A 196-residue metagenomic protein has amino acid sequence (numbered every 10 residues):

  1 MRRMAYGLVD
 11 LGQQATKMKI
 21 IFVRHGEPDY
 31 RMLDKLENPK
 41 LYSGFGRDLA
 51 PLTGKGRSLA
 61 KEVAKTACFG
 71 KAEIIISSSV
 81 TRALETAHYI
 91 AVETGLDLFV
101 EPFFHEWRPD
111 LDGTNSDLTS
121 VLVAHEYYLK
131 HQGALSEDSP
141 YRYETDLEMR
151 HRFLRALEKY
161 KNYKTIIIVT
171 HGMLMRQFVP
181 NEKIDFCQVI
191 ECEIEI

Functional and structural regions predicted by a protein language model:
R2-R3: Basic polycationic patches enriched in arginine
Y6-I20, V63-T66, F99-V121, N162 (+1 more regions): Acidic, low-complexity terminal tails and accessory targeting/binding regions of phosphate-metabolizing enzymes
L11, K19-V100, Q188: Active-site-proximal alpha-helix that buttresses catalytic centers in soluble enzyme cores
H25, F103, H171: Cofactor-binding loop segments of dinucleotide-utilizing enzymes, especially the Rossmann-like FAD- and NAD(P)+-binding
D29, A83-L84, W107, L174-R176: Short, active-site-adjacent cap segments at secondary-structure transitions
D29-L33, E37-P51, E93-R152: Phosphate-handling substructures
C68-K71, Y160-K164: Glycine-rich phosphate-binding loop signature in dinucleotide/nucleotide-binding domains
R152-A156, Y160-K161, I168-M173: His/acidic metal-ligating clusters that form di-metal
